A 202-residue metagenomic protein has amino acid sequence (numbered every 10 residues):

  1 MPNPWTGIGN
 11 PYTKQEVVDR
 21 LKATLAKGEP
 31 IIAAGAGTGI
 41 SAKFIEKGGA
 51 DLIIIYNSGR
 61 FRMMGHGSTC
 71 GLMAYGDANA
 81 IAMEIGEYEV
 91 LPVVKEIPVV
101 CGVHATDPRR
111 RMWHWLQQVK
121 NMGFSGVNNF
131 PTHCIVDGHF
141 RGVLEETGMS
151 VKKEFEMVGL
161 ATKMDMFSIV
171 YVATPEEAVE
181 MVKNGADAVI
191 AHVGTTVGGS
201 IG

Functional and structural regions predicted by a protein language model:
P2-G202: Alpha/beta enzyme core
